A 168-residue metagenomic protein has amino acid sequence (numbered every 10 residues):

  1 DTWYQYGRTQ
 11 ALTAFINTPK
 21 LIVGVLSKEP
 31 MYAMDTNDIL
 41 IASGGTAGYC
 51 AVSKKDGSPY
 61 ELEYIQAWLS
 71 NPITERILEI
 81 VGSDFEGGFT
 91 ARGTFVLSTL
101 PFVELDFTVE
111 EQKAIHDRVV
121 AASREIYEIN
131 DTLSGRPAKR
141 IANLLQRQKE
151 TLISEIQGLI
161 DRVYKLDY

Functional and structural regions predicted by a protein language model:
D1-A114: Polybasic, glycine- and aromatic-enriched phosphate-binding surface used to engage nucleic acids
F102-Y168: Non-catalytic DNA-recognition/assembly elements of restriction-modification systems
